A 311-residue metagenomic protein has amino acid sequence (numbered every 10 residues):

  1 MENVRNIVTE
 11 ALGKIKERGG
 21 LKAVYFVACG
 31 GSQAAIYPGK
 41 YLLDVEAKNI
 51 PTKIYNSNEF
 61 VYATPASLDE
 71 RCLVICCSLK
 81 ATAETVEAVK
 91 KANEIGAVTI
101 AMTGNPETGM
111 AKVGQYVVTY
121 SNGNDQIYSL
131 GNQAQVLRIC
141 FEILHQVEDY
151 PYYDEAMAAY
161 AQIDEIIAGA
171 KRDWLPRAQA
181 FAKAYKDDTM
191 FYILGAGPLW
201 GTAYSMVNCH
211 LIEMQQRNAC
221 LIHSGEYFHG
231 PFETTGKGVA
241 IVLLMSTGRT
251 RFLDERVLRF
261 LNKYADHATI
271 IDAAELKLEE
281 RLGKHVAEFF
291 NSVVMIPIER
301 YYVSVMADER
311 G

Functional and structural regions predicted by a protein language model:
E2-A23, F141-H223, F228, G236: Active-site phosphate/pyrophosphate-binding segments
I7-A11, E59-A66, F228-P231: Structural motif
G20-Y153, M157-A159, L244-I271: Glycine-rich phosphate-binding loops that contact phosphosugars or nucleotide phosphates
I50-N58, E70, N218-H229, G238: Acidic, glycine-rich catalytic loops of TOPRIM or P-loop NTPase phosphate-binding modules used across DNA replication
P106-V118, G230-T234, K277-E288: Glycine-rich, charge-decorated loop segments at or immediately adjacent to ligand/cofactor-binding or catalytic sites
G225-E233, F252-R256: A short, acidic, amphipathic alpha-helical segment used as a generic capping/interface helix at domain edges
T234-G236, A240-V242, S304: Long, low-complexity, Lys/Arg-enriched
K263, A273-R310: Structured C-terminal subdomain patch of bacterial secreted/periplasmic proteins
